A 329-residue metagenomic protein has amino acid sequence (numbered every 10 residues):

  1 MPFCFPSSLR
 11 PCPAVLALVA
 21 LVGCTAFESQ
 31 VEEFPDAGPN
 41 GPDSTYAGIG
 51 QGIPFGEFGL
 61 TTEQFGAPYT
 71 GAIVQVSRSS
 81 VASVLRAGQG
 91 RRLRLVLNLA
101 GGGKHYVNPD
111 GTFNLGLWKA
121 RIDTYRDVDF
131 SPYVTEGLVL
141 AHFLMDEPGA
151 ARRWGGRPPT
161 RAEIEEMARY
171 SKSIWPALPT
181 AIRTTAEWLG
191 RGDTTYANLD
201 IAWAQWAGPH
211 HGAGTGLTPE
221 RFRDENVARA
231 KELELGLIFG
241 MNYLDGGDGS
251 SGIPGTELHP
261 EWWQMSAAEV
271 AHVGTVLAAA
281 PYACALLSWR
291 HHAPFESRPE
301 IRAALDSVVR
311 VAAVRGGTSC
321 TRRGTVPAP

Functional and structural regions predicted by a protein language model:
M1-A14: Bacterial N-terminal signal peptides that target proteins for export
F5-S7, S29, D36: Generic detector of N-terminal low-structure segments
C24-F27: N-terminal Sec signal peptide cleavage junction
E33-P329: Glycan-processing catalytic domains of CAZymes
